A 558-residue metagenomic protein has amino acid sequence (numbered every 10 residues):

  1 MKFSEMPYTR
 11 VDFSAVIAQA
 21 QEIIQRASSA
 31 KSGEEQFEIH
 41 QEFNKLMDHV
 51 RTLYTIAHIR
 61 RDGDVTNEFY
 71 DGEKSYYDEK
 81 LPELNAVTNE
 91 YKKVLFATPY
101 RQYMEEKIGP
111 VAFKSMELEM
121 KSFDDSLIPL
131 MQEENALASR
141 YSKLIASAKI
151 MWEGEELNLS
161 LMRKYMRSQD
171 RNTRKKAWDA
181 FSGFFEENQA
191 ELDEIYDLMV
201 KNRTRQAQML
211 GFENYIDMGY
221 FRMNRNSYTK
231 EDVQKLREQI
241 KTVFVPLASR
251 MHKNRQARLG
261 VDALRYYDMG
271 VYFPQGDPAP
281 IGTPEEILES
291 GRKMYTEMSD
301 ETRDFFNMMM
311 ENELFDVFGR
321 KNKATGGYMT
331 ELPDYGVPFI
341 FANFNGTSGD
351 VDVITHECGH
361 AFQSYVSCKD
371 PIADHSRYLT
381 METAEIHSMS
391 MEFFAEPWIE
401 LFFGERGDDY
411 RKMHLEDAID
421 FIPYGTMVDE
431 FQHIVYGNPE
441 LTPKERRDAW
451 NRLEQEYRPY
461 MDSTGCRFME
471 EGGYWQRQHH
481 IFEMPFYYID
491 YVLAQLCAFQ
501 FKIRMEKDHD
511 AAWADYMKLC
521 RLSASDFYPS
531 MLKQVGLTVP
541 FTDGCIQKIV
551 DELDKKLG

Functional and structural regions predicted by a protein language model:
M1-P278, S290: A well-structured
S115-E117, S227, F318, I354 (+7 more regions): C-terminal, non-catalytic "cap/extension" segments appended to globular domains
K241-V243, S367, Y378-R406, H414-E416 (+3 more regions): Post-HExxH zinc-binding segment in Zn-dependent metallohydrolases
A279-P284, Y335-T355: Short pre-active-site segment immediately N-terminal to the catalytic Zn-binding motif
P280-G282, F315-V337: Catalytic zinc-binding patch centered on the HExxH motif and its immediate surroundings that defines zinc-dependent
T283-R303: Carboxylate/His-rich catalytic cores and anion/metal-binding grooves
F339-N343, P371-M381, Y410-D417, Y436: Short beta-alpha connecting loops at secondary-structure transitions that line or flank enzyme active sites
G359-A373, F394: Catalytic Zn2+-binding segment of zinc metalloproteases
